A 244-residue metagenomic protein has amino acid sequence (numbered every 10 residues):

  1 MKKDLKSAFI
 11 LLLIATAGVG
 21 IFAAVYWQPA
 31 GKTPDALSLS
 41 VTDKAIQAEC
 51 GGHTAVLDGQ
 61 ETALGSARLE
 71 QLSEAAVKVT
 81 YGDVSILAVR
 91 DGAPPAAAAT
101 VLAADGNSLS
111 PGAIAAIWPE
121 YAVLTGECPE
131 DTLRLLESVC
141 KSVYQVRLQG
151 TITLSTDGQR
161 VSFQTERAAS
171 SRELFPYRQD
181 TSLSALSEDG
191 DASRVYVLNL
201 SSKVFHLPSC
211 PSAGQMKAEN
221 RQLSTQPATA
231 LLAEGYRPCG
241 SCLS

Functional and structural regions predicted by a protein language model:
M1-I14: N-terminal Sec-pathway targeting helices
A15-Y26: Hydrophobic alpha-helical membrane-insertion segments, chiefly the h-region of N-terminal signal peptides
Y26-A30, D157, F163-S244: Mature, structured domains enriched in cysteine- and short glycine motifs
W27-L109, L148-S187: Core dinuclear metal-dependent hydrolase active-site scaffold
G65-S66, E130, T225: Residue-level marker for well-ordered alpha-helical positions
V77, R134, T229: Surface-exposed charge patches
P94, A116, A233-Y236: Alpha-helix termination/capping residues and helix-transition junctions
A97-T153: Cap/insert and terminal regions of metallo-dependent hydrolase folds
